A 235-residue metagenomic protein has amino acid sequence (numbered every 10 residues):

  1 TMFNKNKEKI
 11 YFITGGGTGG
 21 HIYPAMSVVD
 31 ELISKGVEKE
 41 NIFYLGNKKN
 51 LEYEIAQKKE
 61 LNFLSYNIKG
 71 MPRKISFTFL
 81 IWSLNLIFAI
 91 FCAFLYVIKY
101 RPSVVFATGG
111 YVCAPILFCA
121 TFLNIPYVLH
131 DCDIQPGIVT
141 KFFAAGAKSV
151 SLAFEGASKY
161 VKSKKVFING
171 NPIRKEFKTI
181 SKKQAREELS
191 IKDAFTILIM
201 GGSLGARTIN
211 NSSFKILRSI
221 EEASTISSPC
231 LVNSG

Functional and structural regions predicted by a protein language model:
E8-G16, I33-S34, E38-N85, G201: Conserved nucleotide-sugar phosphate-binding/catalytic loop shared by glycosyltransferases and other
H21-I33: Short amphipathic alpha-helix
V37, Y96-R101, L189-K192: Glycine-rich phosphate-binding loop signature in dinucleotide/nucleotide-binding domains
E40-N41, T121-K183: Active-site-proximal region of nucleotide-activated glycan assembly enzymes, centered on histidine/acidic-rich loops
N47-L51, L152-K159, V232-G235: Short, polar loop motifs at secondary-structure junctions
K49-E54, V104-L123: An aromatic- and histidine-rich active-site surface loop
N50, I55, K182-G235: Donor-nucleotide binding loops and adjacent catalytic segments primarily of GT-B fold Leloir glycosyltransferases
M71-V104, F122: An amphipathic, basic-hydrophobic alpha-helix
